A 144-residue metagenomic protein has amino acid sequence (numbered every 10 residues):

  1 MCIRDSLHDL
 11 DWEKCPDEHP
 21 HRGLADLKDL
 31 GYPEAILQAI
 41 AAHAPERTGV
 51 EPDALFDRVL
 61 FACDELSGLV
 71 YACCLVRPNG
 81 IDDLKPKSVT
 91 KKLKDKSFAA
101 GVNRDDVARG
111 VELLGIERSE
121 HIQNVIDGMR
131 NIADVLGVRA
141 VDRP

Functional and structural regions predicted by a protein language model:
C2, P16, D82, R118-V125: Generic structural signal for well-ordered, non-membrane alpha-helical segments in soluble metabolic enzymes
R4-K96, A108: Divalent metal-dependent catalytic cores for phosphoryl transfer on phosphate-bearing substrates
K28, P33-E34, A100, R118 (+1 more regions): Residue-level detector of short coil/turn "hinge" positions at structural boundaries
Q38-I40, R104, P144: Short loop/turn and capping residues at structural boundaries
A54, K85, V102-N103, D142: Alpha-helix initiation/capping motif
Y71-L75, F98, D134-V141: Charged/polar positions within long, soluble alpha-helices
S97-G101, D105-L114: Charged substrate- and nucleic-acid-binding regions of tRNA-handling and nucleotidyl-transfer enzymes, centered on
R109-P144: Charged phosphate-binding loop/patch that engages nucleotide di/tri-phosphates or the phosphate backbone of nucleic
